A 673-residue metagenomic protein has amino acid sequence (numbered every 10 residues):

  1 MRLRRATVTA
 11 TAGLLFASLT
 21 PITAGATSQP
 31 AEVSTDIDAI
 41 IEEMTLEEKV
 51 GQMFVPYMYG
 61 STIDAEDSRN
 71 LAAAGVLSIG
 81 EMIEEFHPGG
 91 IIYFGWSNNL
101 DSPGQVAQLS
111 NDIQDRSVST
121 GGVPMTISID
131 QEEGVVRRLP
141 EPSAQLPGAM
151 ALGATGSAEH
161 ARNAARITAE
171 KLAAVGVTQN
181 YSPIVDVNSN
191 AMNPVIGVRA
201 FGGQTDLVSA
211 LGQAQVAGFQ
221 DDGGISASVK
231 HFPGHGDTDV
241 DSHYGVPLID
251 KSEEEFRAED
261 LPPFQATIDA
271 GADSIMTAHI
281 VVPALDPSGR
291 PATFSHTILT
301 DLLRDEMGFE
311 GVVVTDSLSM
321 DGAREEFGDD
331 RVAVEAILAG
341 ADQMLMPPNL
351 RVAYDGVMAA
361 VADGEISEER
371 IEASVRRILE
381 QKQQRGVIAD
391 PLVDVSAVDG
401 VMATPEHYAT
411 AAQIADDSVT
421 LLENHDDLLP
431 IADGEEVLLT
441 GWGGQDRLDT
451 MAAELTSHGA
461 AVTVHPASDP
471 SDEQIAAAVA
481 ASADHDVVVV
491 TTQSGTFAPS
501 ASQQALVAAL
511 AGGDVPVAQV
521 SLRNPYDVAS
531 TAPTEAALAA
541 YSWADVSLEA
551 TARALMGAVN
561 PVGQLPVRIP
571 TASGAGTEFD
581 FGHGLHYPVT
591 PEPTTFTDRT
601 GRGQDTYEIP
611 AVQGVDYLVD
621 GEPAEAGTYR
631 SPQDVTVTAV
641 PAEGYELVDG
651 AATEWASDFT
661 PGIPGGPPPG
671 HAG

Functional and structural regions predicted by a protein language model:
M1-S28: Secretory targeting and sorting signals
L3-R4, T27-E81, E326-P588: Preference for extracellular/luminal or secreted protein segments
E42-T45, S68-L71, G75, D101-G121 (+3 more regions): Second-shell residues forming the walls of enzyme active-site clefts
G51-M58, G89-Y93, M125-Q131, Q179-P183 (+5 more regions): Hydrophobic faces of well-ordered beta-strands that scaffold small-molecule active sites in alpha/beta enzyme cores
Y57, E81-P103, Y181, A191 (+3 more regions): Short acidic, glycine-rich surface-loop motifs adjacent to enzyme active sites
L100-T126, E133, G156-G176, R376-E380 (+1 more regions): Active-site-adjacent structural elements in enzyme catalytic domains
V589-V619, P661-G673: Solvent-exposed, low-complexity, repeat-rich "mucin-like" stalks and linkers
D634-Y645: Append "Rare intracellular matches occur via the same short Y/T/C beta-strand/loop motifs
